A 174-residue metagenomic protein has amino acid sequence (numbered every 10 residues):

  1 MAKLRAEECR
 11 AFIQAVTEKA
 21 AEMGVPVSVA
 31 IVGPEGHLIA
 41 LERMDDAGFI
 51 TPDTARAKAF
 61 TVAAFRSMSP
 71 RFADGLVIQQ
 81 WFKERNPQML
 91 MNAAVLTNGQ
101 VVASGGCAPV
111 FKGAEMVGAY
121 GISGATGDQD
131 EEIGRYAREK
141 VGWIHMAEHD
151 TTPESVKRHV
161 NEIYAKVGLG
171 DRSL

Functional and structural regions predicted by a protein language model:
M1-M146: Flexible, solvent-exposed loop/hinge segments and secondary-structure transition points
H145-E148, N161: Short amphipathic alpha-helical recognition elements used for nucleic-acid or partner binding across transcription
E148-H149, V167: Core residues of bacterial helix-turn-helix
S155: Residues in the helix-turn-helix
V160-L174: Basic, Lys/Arg-enriched C-terminal extension of HTH/homeodomain DNA-binding domains
